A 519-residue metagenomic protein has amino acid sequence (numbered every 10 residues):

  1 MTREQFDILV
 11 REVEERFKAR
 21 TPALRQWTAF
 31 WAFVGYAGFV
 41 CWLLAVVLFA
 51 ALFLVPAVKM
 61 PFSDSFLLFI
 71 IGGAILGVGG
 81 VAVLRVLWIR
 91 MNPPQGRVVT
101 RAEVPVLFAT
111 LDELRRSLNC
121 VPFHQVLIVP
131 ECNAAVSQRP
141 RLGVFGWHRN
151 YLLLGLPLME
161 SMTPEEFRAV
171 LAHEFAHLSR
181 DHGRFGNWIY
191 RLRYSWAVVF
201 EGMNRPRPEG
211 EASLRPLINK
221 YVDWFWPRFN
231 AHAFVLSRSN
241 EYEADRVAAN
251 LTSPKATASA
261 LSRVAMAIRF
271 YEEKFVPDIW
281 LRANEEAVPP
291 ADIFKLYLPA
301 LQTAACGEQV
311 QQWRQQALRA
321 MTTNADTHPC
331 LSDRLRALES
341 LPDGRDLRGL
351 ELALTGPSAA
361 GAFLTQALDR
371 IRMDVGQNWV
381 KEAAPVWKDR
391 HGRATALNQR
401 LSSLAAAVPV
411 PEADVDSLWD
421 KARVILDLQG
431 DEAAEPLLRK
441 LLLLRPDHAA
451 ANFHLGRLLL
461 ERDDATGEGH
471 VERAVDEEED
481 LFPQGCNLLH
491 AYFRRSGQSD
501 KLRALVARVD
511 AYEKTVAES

Functional and structural regions predicted by a protein language model:
M1-A23, A37, E209-S237, R246 (+3 more regions): Cytosolic-facing loops and C-terminal tails of multi-pass membrane proteins
M1-R141, H148, D346, R370-A449 (+5 more regions): Hydrophobic or amphipathic, alpha-helical segments that drive membrane association/targeting
W42, L87, W188, L192-A231: A hydrophobic membrane-anchoring feature enriched in long, contiguous, low-charge segments that mark signal-anchor
L84-V98, G186-I189, F234-E241: Juxtamembrane/interface segments at transmembrane-helix termini
D112-R116, A172, A197, L236-P254: An active-site-proximal "capping" alpha-helix that borders the catalytic cofactor pocket
L153-A169, H232: Short pre-active-site segment immediately N-terminal to the catalytic Zn-binding motif
E166-V170, E174-L178: Catalytic glutamate of the conserved HExxH
F175-Y190: Catalytic Zn2+-binding segment of zinc metalloproteases
